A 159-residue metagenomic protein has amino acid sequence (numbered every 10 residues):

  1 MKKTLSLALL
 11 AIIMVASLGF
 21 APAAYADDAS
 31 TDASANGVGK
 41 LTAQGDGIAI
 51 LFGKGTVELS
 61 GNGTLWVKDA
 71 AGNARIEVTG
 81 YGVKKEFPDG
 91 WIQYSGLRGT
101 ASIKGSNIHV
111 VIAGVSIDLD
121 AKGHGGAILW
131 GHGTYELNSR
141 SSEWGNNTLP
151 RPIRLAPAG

Functional and structural regions predicted by a protein language model:
M1-L10: Bacterial N-terminal signal peptides that target proteins for export
I13-M14, R154: Residues marking helix boundaries in flexible regions
V15-A23: C-terminal segment of classical bacterial N-terminal signal peptides
Y25-A71, S141-G159: N-terminal segment immediately downstream of the Sec signal-peptide cleavage site in secreted/extracellular proteins
L41, G45-Y135: Predominantly extracellular/secreted and cell-surface proteins with exposed, flexible low-complexity segments
I117-A121, G133-W144, T148-P152: Short, surface-exposed interaction patches in beta-rich subdomains that mediate adhesion/assembly near membranes
